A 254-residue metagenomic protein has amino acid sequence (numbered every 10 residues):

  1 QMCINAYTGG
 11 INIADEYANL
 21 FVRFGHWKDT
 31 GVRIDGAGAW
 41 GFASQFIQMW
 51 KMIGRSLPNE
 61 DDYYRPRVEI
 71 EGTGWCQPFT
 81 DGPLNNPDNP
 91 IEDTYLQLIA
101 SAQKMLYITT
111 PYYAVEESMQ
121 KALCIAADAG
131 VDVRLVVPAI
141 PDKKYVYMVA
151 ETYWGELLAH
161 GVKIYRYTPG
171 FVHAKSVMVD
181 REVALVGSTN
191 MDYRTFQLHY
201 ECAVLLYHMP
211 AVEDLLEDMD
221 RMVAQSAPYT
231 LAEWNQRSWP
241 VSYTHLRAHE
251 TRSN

Functional and structural regions predicted by a protein language model:
Q1-R247, R252: Charged, low-complexity intrinsically disordered terminal segments
